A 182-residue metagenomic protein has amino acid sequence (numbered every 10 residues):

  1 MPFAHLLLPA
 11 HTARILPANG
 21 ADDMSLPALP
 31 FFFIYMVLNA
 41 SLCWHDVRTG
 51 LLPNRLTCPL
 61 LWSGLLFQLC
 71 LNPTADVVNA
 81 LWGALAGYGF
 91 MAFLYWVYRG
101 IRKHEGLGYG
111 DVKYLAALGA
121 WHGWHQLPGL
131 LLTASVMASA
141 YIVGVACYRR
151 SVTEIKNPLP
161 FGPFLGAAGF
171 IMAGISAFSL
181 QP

Functional and structural regions predicted by a protein language model:
M1-P182: A membrane-topology feature that recognizes alpha-helical transmembrane segments and their immediate juxtamembrane
